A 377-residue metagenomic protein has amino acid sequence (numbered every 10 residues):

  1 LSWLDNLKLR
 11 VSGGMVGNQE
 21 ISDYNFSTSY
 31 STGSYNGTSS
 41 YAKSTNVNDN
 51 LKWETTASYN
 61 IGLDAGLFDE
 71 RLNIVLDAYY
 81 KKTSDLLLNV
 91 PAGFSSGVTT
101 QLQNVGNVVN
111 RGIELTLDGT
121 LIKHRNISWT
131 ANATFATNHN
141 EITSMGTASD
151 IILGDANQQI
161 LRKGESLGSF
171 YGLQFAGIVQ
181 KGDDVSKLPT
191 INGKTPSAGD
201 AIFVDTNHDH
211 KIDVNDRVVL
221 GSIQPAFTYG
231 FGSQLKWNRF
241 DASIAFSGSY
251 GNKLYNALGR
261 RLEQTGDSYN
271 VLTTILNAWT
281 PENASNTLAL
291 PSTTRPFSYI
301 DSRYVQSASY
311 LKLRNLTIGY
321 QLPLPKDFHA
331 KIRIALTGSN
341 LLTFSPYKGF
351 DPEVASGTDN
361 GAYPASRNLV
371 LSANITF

Functional and structural regions predicted by a protein language model:
L1-T55, N73-V108, G146, I152 (+1 more regions): Solvent-exposed loop/turn elements at secondary-structure boundaries
V11, I61-A65, L76, L115-G119 (+5 more regions): Residues on the lipid-exposed face of transmembrane beta-strands in outer-membrane beta-barrel proteins
G13-G17, A78-S84, G119-L121, F135-E141 (+6 more regions): Transmembrane beta-strands of outer-membrane beta-barrel pores
D23-V47, S95-Q101, I152-E165, N207-H208 (+2 more regions): Surface-exposed loop/turn segments flanking beta-strands in extracellular/periplasmic regions
S34-N73, Q101-H124, G164-Y171, S222-F227 (+1 more regions): Outer-membrane beta-barrel signature, preferentially recognizing the C-terminal barrel domain of Gram-negative
Q103, V109, T120-S222: Conserved small-residue
V105-N110, D155-D183, L276, N283-N286 (+2 more regions): C-terminal beta-signal and terminal closure region of outer-membrane beta-barrel proteins
S249-I334, G338: Extracytoplasmic gating/loop element in the C-terminal half of outer-membrane beta-barrel translocons and assembly
